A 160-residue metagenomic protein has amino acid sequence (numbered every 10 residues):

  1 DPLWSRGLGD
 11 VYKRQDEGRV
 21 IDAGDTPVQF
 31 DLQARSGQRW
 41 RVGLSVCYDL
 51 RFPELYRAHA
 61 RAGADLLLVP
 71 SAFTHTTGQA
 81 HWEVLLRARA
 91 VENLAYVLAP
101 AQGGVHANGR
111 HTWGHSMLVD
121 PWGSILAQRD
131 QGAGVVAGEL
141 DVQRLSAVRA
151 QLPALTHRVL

Functional and structural regions predicted by a protein language model:
D1-P2: Short, well-ordered junction/capping motifs at the entry into regular secondary structure
R6-A62, H75-V84, A88, R149-A154: Active-site catalytic loop in hydrolytic enzyme cores
G9, S124, S146: Glycine-centered loop/turn positions within well-structured domains that cap or flank conserved ligand/cofactor-binding
R14-D16, G138-Q143: A signal for specific C-terminal beta-sheet/loop modules enriched in small/flexible residues with GP/PG/PP motifs
Q29-D31, L118, A137-E139: Short, well-ordered beta-strand micro-motif
Q33-R35, P121-G123, L140-Q143: Short loop segments at secondary-structure junctions
L50-V136: CN hydrolase (nitrilase-like) catalytic-core segments centered on the catalytic cysteine and neighboring Lys/Glu
Q143-L160: A short C-terminal boundary segment appended to hydrolase-like catalytic domains
